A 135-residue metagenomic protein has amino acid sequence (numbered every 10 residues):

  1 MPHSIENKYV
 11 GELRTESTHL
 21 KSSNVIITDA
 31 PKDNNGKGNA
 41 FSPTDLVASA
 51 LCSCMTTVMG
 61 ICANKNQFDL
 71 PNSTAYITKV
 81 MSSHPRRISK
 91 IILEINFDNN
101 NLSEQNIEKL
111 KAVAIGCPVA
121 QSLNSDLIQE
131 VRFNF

Functional and structural regions predicted by a protein language model:
M1-S49, G60-F135: Extended beta-strand/beta-hairpin segments
C54-M55: Alpha-helical metal-binding/catalytic segments enriched in His/Glu/Asp
